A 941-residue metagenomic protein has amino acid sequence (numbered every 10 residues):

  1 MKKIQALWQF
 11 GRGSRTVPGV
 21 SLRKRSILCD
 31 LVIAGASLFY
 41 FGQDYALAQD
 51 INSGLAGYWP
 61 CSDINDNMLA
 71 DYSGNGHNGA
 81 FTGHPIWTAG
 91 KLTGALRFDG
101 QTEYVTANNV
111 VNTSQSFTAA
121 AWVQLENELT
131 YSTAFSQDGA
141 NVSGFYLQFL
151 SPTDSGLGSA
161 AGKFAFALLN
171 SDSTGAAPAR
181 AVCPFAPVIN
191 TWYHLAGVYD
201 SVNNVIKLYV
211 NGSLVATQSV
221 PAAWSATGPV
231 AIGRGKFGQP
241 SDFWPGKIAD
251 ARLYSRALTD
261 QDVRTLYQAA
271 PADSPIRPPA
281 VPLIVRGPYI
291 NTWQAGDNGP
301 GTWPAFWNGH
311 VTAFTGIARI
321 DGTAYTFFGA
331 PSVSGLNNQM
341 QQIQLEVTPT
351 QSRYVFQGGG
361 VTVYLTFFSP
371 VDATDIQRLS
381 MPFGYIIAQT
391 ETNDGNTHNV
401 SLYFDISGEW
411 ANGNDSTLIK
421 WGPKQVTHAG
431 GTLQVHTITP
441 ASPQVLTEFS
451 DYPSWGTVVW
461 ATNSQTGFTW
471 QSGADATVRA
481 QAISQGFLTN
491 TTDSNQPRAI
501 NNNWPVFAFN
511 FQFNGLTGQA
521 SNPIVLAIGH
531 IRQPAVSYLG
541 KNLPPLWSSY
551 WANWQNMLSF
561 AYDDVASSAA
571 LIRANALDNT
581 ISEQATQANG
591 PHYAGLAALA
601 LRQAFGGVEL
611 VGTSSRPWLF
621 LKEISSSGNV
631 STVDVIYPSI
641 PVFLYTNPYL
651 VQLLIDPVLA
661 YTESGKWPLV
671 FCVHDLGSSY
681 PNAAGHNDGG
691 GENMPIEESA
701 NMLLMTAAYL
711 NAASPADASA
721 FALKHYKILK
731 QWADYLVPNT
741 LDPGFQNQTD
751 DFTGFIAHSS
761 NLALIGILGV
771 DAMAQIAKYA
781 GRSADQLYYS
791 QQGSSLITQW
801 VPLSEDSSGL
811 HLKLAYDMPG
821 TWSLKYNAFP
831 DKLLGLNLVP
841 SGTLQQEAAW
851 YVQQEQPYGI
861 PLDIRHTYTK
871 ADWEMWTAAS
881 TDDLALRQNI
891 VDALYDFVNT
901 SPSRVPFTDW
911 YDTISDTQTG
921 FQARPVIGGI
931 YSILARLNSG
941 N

Functional and structural regions predicted by a protein language model:
D44-Q101, V202, A216, P221 (+1 more regions): Extracytoplasmic low-complexity segments
N52-A56, N65-L69, Q101-L168, I189 (+4 more regions): Extracellular glycan-recognition modules
W122, A161-G162, P184-A196, M381: Trp-centered recognition loops
F166-H194: Short, aromatic/His-centered strand-loop micro-motif at the edge of beta-sheets
Q218-K247: Flexible glycan-contacting loops in extracellular carbohydrate-active proteins
L266, P271-P279, V371-A373, R378 (+1 more regions): Acidic/polar, glycine-enriched structural segments that form the non-catalytic walls/loops of the carbohydrate-binding
V426-T492, P591, E623-V635, P641-P648 (+10 more regions): Extended ligand-binding clefts on enzyme/binding-domain cores
N522, P544-I572, G628-D742, S759-M773 (+1 more regions): Aromatic-rich carbohydrate-recognition surfaces in CAZymes
